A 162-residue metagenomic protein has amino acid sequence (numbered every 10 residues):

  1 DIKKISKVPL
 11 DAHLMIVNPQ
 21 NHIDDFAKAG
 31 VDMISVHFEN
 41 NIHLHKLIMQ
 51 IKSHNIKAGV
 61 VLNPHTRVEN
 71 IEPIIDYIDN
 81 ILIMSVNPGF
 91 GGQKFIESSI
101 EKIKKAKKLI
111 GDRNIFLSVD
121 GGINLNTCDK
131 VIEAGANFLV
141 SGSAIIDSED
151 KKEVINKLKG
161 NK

Functional and structural regions predicted by a protein language model:
D1-A12, Q50-G59, S99-G121, K157-K162: Alpha-helix-loop-beta-strand connector modules within alpha/beta enzyme cores
D1-Q50: N-terminal active-site wall of soluble small-molecule enzyme domains
L10-L14, I34-V36, A58-L62, I81-V86 (+2 more regions): Hydrophobic faces of well-ordered beta-strands that scaffold small-molecule active sites in alpha/beta enzyme cores
Q20-K28, T66-Y77, I123-L139: Catalytic cores of alpha/beta
I23, H45-I48, V68-I71, I100-K107 (+2 more regions): Generic structural signal for well-ordered alpha-helices, preferentially at hydrophobic/aromatic core positions
F26, I81, A106, D120 (+3 more regions): Conserved, mostly hydrophobic/aromatic
I34-I42, L82-Q93, A134-V154: Glycine-rich phosphate-binding active-site loops on the catalytic face of alpha/beta enzymes
P64, E72-K104, K108-G111, L117 (+1 more regions): Glycine/Thr-rich beta-alpha phosphate-binding loop at enzyme active sites
